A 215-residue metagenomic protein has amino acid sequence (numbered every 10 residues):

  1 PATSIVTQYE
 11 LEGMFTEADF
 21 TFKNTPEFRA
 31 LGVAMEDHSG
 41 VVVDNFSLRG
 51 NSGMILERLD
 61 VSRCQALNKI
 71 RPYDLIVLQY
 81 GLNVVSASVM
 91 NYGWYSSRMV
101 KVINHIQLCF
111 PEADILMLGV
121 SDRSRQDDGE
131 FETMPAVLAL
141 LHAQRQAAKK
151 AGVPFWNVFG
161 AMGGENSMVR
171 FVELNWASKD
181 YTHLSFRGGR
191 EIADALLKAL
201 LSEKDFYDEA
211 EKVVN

Functional and structural regions predicted by a protein language model:
P1-R98, H183: Conserved SGNH/GDSL esterase-like catalytic core that processes O-acyl groups on lipids and polysaccharides
V33, C64, I103, Q144-R145: Short amphipathic alpha-helical segments and helix-helix/interface helices
V41-V42, R71-I76, F110-I115, K150-P154: Loop/turn elements at helix/coil->beta-strand transitions in domains of secreted/extracellular proteins
S47, G119, F159: Residues at the C-termini of beta-strands that transition into short coil/loop
V61, D122-N215: Catalytic His-Asp segment of secreted/periplasmic serine-dependent ester chemistry enzymes
N68, Q107-L108: N-terminal cationic-hydrophobic initiation segments that often serve targeting/anchoring roles
L75-G81, M99-Q107, D114-G119, R123 (+1 more regions): Conserved, well-ordered alpha-helix/loop/beta-strand core segments that scaffold catalytic motifs
G93-K101, V137-L140: Charged helix-capping and loop-helix junction motifs
